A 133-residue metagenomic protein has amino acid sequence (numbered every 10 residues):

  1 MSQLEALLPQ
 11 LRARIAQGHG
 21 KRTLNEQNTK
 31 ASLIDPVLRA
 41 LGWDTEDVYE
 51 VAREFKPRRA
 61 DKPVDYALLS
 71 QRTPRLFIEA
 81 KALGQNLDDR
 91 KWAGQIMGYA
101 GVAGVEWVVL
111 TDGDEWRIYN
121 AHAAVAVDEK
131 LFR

Functional and structural regions predicted by a protein language model:
M1-W107, E115-R133: A short, conserved, highly charged catalytic patch centered on acidic carboxylates
D112: Phosphate/diphosphate-binding loops
